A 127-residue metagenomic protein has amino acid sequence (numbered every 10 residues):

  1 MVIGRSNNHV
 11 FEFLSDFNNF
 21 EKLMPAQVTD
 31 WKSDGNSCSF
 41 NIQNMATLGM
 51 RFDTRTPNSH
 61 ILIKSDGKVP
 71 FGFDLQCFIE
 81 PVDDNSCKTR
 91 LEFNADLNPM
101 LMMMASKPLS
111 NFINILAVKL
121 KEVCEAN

Functional and structural regions predicted by a protein language model:
M1, F40, M50, I63 (+2 more regions): Preference for bulky hydrophobic residues occupying beta-strand positions in well-ordered beta-sheet regions
M1-K32: Hydrophobic ligand-binding cavity/cleft-lining segments
N7, D53-N58, I79-K88: A short, structured loop/turn motif at beta-sheet edges
V10-L14, F20, F52, I63 (+2 more regions): Hydrophobic pocket/interface hotspot
K22, Q27, W31-P70: Glycine-rich portal/gate segments that line the openings of hydrophobic small-molecule binding cavities
G67-V118: Beta-strand/loop substructures that line and gate deep hydrophobic ligand-binding cavities in soluble
K121-N127: Short, highly charged C-terminal tails/helix-capping segments
